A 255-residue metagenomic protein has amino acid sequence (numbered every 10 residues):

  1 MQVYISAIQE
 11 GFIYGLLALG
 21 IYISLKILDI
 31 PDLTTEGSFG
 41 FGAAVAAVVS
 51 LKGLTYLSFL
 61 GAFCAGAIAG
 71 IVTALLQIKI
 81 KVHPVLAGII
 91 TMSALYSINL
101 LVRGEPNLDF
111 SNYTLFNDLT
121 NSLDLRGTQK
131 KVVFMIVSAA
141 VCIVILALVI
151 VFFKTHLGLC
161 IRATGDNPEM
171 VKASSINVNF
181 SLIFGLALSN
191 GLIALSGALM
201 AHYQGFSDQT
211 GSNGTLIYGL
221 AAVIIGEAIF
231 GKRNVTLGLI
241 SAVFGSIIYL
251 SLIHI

Functional and structural regions predicted by a protein language model:
V3-T55, F59, L75-I80, I224-G231: Single transmembrane alpha-helix segments in multi-pass membrane proteins
A18, A43, A47, Y96-S97 (+4 more regions): Hydrophobic core segments of alpha-helical transmembrane domains in multi-pass membrane transport and ion-translocation
I21, L54-S93, I98, C142 (+3 more regions): Alpha-helical transmembrane segments within multi-pass membrane transporters and channels
D32, A94, M170-V171, I248: Hydrophobic/aromatic residues within transmembrane alpha-helices of multi-pass small-molecule transporters
G37, Y56-C64, L86, M135-A140 (+3 more regions): Hydrophobic alpha-helical transmembrane segments
A69, K131-S212, L216: Helix-loop-helix "hairpin" substructures at the membrane interface of multi-pass membrane proteins
P84, G88, L95-K154: Transmembrane helix-bundle core of multi-pass membrane transporters and related energy-transducing complexes
I193, G197, Y203-I253: Transmembrane alpha-helical segments in multi-pass inner-membrane proteins
